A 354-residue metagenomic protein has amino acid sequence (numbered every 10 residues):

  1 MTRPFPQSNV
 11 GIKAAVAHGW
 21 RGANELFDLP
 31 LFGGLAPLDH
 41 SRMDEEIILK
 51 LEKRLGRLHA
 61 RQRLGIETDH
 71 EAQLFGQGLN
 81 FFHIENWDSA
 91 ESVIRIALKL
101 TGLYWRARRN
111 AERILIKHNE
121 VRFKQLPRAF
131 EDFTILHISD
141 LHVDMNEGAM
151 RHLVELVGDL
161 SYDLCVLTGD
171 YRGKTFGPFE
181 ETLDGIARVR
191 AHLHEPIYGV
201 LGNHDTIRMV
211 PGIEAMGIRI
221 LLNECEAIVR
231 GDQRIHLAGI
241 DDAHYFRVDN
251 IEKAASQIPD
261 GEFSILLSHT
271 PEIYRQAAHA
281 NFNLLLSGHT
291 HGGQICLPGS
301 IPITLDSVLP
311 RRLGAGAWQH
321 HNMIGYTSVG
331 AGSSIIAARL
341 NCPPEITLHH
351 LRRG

Functional and structural regions predicted by a protein language model:
M1-I116: Non-catalytic terminal accessory segments
G33, P271-H350: Conserved beta-sheet core of the metallophosphoesterase superfamily
D44-R54, G65, I84-E181: N-terminal active-site segment of His-dependent metallophosphoesterases
I114, F123-L136, E226-G239, Q319-I324 (+1 more regions): Beta-strand-turn-beta hairpins that frame and shape the catalytic cleft of phosphate-ester-processing enzymes
L136-S139, L164-D170, P196-N203, L221-N223 (+4 more regions): Active-site neighborhood of phospho(di)ester-bond hydrolases with catalytic His/Asp-centered motifs
L141-N146, G173-G177, G199, D241-Y245 (+2 more regions): Short, flexible loop segments at the rims of nucleotide/cofactor-binding pockets, characterized by
E147-R230: Core catalytic region of metal-dependent phosphoesterases/phosphodiesterases, especially metallo-beta-lactamase-like
A215-M216, R230-S268, Y274-R275, A280 (+1 more regions): Binuclear metal-dependent hydrolase catalytic cores centered on His/Asp/Glu-rich metal-binding motifs
